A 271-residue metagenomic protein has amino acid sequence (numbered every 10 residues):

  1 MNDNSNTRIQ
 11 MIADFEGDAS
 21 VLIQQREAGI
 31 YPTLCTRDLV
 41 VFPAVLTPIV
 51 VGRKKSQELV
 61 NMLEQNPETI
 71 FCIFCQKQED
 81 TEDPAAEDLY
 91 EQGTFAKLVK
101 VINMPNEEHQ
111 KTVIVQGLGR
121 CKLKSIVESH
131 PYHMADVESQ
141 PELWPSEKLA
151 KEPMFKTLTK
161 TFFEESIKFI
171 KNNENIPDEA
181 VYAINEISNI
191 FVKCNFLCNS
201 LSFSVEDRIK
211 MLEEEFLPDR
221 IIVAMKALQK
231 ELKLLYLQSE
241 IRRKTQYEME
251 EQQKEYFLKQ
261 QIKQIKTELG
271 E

Functional and structural regions predicted by a protein language model:
M1-E271: N-terminal low-complexity, acidic/polar interaction/targeting segments
